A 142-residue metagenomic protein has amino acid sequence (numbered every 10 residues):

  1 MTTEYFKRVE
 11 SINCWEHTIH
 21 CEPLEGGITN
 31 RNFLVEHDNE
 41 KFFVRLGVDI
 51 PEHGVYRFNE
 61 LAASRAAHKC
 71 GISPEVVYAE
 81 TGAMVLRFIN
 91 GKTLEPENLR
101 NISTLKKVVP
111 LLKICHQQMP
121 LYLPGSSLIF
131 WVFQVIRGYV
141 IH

Functional and structural regions predicted by a protein language model:
M1-E22: Juxta-kinase regulatory segment immediately upstream of eukaryotic protein kinase catalytic domains
P23-G138: ATP-binding pocket architecture of kinase catalytic cores
V140-H142: Acyl-group handling in specialized metabolite and lipid biosynthesis
